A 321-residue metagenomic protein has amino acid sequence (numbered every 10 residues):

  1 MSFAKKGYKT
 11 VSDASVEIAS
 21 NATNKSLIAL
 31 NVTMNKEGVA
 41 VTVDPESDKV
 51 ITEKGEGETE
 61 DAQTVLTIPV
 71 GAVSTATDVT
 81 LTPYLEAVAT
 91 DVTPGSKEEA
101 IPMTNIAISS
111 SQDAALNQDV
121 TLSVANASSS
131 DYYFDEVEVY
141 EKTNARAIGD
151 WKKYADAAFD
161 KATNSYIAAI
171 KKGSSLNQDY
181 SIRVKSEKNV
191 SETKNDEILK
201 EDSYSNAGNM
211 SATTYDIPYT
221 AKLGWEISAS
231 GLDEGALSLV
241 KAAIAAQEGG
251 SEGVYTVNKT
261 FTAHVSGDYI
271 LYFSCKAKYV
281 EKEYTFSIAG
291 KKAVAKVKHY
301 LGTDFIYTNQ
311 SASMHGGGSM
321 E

Functional and structural regions predicted by a protein language model:
M1-S2, K6, S20, A127-S130 (+2 more regions): Short Pro-Gly-centered beta-turn/loop motif in secreted/extracellular proteins
K5-A62, V73-A76, T93, Q112-L116 (+4 more regions): Proteolytic cleavage junctions
E56, E60-A100, L122: Non-catalytic interaction/regulatory modules that flank or connect domains
I101-S110: Short beta-strand elements of extracellular/lumenal beta-sandwich folds
T121-A125, Y140, Y272: Residues within well-ordered beta-strands of beta-sheet-rich folds
V124, S128, A145, D150-W151 (+1 more regions): Acidic, glycine-rich flexible loop segments
N206-Y269, M320-E321: Membrane-insertion modules used to breach or fuse lipid bilayers
G249-Q310: Membrane pore-forming effector domains from diverse proteins
